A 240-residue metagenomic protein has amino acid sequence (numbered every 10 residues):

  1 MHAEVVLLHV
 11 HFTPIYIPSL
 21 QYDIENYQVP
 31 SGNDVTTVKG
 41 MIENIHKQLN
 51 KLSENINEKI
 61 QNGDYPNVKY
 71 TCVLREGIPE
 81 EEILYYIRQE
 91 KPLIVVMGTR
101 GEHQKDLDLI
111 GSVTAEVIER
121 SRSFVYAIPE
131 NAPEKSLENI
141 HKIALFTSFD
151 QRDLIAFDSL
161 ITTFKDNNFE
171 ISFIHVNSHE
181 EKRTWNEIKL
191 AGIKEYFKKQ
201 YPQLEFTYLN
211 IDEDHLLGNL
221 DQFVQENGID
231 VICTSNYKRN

Functional and structural regions predicted by a protein language model:
M1, L93-T99, H103-K105, L109 (+1 more regions): Intrinsically disordered or low-complexity boundary/linker segments at protein termini and domain junctions
M1-V35, H141-F206: Small/aliphatic-rich secondary-structure junction motif
V5, I83, V96, V117 (+4 more regions): Hydrophobic structural packing positions in well-ordered secondary structure
F12-I15, E43, K47, K51-V95 (+1 more regions): Structural beta-alpha unit
G32-Q48: Aromatic- and Gly/Pro-rich amphipathic surface segment
T36, G40, L74, I78-E81 (+3 more regions): Residues at secondary-structure transition points
T99, H175, S235-Y237: Short secondary-structure boundary segments
